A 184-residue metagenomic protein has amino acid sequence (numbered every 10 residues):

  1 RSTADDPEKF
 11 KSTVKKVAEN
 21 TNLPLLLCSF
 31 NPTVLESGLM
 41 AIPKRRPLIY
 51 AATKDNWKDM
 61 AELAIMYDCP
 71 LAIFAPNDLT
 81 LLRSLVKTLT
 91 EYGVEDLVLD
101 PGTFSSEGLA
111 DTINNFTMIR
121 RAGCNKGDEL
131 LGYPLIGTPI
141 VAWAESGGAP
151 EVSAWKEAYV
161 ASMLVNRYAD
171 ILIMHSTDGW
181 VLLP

Functional and structural regions predicted by a protein language model:
R1-R83: Active-site beta->alpha loop and helix N-cap motifs at the rims of alpha/beta catalytic domains
D55-P184: Catalytic alpha/beta core domains of metabolic enzymes, predominantly
